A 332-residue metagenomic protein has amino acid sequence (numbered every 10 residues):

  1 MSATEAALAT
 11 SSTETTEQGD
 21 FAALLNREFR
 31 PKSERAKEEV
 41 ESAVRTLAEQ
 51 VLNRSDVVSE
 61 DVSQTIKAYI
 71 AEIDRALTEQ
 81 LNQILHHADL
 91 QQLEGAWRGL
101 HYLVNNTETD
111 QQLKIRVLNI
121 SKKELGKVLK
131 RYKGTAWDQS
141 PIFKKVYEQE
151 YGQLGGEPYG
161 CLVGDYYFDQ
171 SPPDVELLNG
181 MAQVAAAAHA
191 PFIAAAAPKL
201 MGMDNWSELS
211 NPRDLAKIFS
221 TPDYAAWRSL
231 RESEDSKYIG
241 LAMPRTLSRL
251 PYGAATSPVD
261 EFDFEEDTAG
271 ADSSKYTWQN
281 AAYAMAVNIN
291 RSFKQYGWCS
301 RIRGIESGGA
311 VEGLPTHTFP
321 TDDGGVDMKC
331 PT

Functional and structural regions predicted by a protein language model:
M1-K123, V128-K130: N-terminal-proximal low-complexity accessory segments that begin disordered and transition into the first
S2-V58, E108, V146-T332: A glycine- and small-residue-enriched flexible loop/hinge signal that marks low-structured segments
I66, I70-I73, I84, I115 (+7 more regions): Weak global preference for isoleucine
I115-G152: A short, well-structured beta->alpha microelement
